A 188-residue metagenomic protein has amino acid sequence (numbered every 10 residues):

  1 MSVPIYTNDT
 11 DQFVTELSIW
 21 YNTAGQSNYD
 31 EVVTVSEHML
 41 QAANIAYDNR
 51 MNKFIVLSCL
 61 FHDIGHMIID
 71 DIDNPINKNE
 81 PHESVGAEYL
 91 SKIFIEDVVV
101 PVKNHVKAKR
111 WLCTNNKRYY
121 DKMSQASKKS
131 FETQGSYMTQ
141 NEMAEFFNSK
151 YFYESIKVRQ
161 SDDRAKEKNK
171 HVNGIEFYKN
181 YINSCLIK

Functional and structural regions predicted by a protein language model:
M1-K188: Metal-dependent phosphohydrolase cores
